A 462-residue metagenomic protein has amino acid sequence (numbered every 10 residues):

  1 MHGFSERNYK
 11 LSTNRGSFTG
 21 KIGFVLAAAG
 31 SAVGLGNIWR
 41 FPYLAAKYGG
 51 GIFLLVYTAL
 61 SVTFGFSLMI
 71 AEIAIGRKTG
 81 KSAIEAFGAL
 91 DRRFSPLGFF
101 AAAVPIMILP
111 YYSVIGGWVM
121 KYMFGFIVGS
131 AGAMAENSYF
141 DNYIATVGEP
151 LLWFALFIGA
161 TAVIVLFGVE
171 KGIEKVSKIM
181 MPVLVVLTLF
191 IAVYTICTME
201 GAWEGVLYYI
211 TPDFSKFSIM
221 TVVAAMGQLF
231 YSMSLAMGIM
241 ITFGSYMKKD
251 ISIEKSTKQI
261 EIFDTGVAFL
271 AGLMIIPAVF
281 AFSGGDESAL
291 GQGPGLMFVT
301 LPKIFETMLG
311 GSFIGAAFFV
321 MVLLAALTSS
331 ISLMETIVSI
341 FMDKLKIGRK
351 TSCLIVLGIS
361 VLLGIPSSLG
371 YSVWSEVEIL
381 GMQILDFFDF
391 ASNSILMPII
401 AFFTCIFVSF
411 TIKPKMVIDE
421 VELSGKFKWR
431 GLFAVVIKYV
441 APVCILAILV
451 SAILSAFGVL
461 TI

Functional and structural regions predicted by a protein language model:
H2, G116-A145, Y246-D250, K255 (+5 more regions): Helix-loop-helix connectors at the membrane interface of multi-pass transporters/channels
H2-W39, L68-I73, R77-A89, R93-P96 (+2 more regions): Membrane-interface "cap" regions at the ends of multi-pass membrane proteins
R7-R15, Y43-Y48, K78-F100, S113-E170 (+5 more regions): Inter-helical loop and helix-membrane interface segments of multi-pass membrane transporters/permeases
L11-F18, I22, E174, K178-L327 (+1 more regions): Membrane-embedded translocation segments of transport machinery
G20-L60, K255-K258, I262-T265, L460: Transmembrane helix-boundary motif of multi-pass solute transporters/channels
L44, Y48, A74, A89-L90 (+5 more regions): Membrane-water interface regions at transmembrane-helix termini and the short interhelical loops of multi-pass membrane
A45-A71, L97, E149, L396-P398: Extracellular loop-to-transmembrane helix junctions
L97-F100, T146, L345-L357, D389-I445: C-terminal membrane-solvent junction of multi-pass transporters and transport-like membrane proteins
